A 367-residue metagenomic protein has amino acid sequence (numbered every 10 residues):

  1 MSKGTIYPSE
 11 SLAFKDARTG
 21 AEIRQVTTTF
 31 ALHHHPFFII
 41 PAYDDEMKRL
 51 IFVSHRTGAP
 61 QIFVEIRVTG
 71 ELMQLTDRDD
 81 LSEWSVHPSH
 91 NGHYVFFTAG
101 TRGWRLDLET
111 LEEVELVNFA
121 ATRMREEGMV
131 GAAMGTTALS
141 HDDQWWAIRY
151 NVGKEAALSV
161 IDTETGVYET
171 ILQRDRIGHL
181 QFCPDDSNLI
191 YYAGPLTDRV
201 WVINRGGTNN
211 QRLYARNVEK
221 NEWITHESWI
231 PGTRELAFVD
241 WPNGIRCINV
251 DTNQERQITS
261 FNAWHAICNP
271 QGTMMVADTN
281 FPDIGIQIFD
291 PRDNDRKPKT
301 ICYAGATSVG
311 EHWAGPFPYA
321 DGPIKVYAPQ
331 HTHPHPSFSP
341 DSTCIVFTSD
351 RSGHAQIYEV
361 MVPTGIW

Functional and structural regions predicted by a protein language model:
M1-R24, R149, A157: Blade/loop signatures of beta-propeller domains
F14-H35, P318-V326: A short helix->beta-strand "capping" segment at the edge of beta-propeller domains
L32, P36-I39, A59-G100: Blade-loop segments of beta-propeller domains
P36-I40, S82-H87, E127, A132-T137 (+4 more regions): Repeated scaffold domains used in trafficking and secretory/extracellular systems, primarily beta-propellers
I51-T57, V95-L108, T137-L139, D143 (+8 more regions): Beta-strand C-termini and the immediately following turn/loop, strongest in propeller blades
D80-E155, I171-L172: Asp-box/WD-like beta-propeller blade repeats and closely related beta-sheet repeat scaffolds
N243, I258-A314: Loop/turn-rich, solvent-exposed surfaces of beta-rich toroidal or solenoidal domains
P329-W367: Blade-level signature of beta-propeller repeat domains, shared across WD40, Kelch, NHL, RCC1 and BNR/Asp-box propellers
